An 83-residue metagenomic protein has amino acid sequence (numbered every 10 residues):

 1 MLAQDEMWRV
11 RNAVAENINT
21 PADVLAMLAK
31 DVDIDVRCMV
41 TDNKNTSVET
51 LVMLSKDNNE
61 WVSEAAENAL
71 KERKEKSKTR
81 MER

Functional and structural regions predicted by a protein language model:
M1-R83: Alpha-helical scaffold segments
